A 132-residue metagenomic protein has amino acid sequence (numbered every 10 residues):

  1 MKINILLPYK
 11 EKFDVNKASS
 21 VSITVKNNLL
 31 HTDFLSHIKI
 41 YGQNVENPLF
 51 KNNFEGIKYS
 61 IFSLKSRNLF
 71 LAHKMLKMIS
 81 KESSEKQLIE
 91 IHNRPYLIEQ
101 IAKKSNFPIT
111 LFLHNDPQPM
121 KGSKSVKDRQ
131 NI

Functional and structural regions predicted by a protein language model:
M1-N4: Extreme N-terminal starter segment of soluble prokaryotic enzymes
L6-V15, I23-F70, E82: N-terminal strand-loop element at the rim of the active site of nucleotide-sugar-dependent glycosyltransferases
V15-S19, S123-K124: Short, solvent-exposed loop/turn segments at secondary-structure boundaries
N27, K77-S80, D116-I132: Membrane-proximal helix-turn-helix segments that form the acceptor-binding/catalytic region of lipid-linked
H73-E85: Short, well-structured alpha-helical segments in soluble
E90-L97, L113: Short His-centered aromatic/hydrophobic patch
P95-Q100, P119-M120: Short, well-ordered alpha-helical microsegments
I109-L111: Hydrophobic faces of well-ordered beta-strands that scaffold small-molecule active sites in alpha/beta enzyme cores
